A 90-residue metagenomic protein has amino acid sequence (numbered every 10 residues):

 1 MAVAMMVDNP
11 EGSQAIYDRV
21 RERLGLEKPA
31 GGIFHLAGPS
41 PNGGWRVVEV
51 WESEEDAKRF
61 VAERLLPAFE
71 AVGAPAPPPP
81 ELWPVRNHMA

Functional and structural regions predicted by a protein language model:
M1-E63, G73-A90: Short S/T/G/P-rich N-terminal loop/turn motif that feeds into the first structured element of a domain
